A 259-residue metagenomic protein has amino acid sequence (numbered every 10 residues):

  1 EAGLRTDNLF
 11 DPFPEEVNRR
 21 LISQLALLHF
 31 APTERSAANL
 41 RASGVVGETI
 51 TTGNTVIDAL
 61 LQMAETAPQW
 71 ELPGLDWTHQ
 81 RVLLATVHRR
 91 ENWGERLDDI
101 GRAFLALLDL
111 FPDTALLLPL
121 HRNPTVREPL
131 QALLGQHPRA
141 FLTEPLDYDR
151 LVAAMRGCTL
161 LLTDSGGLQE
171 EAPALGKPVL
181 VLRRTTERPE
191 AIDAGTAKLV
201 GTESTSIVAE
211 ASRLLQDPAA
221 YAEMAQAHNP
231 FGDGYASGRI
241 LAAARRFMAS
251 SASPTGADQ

Functional and structural regions predicted by a protein language model:
E1-L118, P124-Q259: Nucleotide-activated sugar donor-binding and catalytic core shared by glycosyltransferases and related lipid-linked
